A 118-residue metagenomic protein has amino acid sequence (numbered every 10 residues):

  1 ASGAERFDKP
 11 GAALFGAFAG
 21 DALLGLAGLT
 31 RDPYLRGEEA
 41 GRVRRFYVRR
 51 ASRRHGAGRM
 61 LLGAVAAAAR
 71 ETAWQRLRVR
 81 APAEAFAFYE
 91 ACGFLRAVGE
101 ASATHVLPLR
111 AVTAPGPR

Functional and structural regions predicted by a protein language model:
A1-A19: Active-site rim helix/loop that mediates acceptor-substrate recognition in acyltransferases
A1-S2, P115-R118: Short amphipathic alpha-helix that is part of the acyltransferase structural core
G16, A22-R31, R42, Y47: Conserved beta-strand in the GNAT
R31-P33, T104: A short acidic/small-residue loop/turn micro-motif
A51-A64: Conserved acetyl-CoA pyrophosphate-binding loop and the N-cap/start of the following alpha-helix in GNAT-like
L62, A69-A81: Conserved GNAT acetyl-CoA-binding A-motif
L77-A87, S102-L107: Conserved beta-strand-loop-alpha-helix junction that forms the acyl-donor binding cleft
E90-E100: Conserved acetyl-CoA-binding loop of GNAT-fold acetyltransferases
